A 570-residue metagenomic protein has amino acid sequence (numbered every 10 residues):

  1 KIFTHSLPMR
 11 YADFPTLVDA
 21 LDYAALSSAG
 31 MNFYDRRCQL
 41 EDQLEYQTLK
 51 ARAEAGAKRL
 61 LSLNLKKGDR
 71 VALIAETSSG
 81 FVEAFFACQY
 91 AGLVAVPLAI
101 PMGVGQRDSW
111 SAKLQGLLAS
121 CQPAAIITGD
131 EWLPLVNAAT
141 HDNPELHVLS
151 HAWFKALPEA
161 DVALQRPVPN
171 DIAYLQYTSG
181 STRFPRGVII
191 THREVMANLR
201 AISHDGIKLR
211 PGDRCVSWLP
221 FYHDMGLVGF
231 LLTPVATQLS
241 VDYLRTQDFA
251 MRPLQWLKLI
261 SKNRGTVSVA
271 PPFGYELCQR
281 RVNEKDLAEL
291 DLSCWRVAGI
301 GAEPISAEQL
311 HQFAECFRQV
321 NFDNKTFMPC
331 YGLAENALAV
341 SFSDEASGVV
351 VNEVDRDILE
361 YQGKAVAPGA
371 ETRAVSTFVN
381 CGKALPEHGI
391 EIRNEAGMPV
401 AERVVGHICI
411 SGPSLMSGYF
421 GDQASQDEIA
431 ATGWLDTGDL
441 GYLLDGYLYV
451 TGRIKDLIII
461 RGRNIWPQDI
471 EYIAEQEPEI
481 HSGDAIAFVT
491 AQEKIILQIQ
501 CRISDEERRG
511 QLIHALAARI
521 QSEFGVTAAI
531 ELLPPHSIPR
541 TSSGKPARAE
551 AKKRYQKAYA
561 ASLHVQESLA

Functional and structural regions predicted by a protein language model:
K1-L44, T48-L63, K67, A91 (+2 more regions): N-lobe entry segment of adenylate-forming
A29, P158-Y177, R183-F184, E194 (+2 more regions): Conserved pre-ATP/AMP-binding loop-to-beta segment of ANL
N32-F86, G103-A112, L164-R166, G187-M196: Conserved AMP-binding/adenylate-forming core of the ANL superfamily
M196-R214, D224-T266, R281-D286: Conserved AMP-binding/adenylation subdomain of ANL enzymes
S261, S268, G412, S417-G418 (+1 more regions): AMP-binding/adenylate-forming catalytic core of the ANL superfamily
G265-V269, R281-A374, G389, A396-M398: Gly/Ser/Thr-rich phosphate-binding loop
T377-E391, E395-R403, H407-P467, A487: Conserved ATP-binding/catalytic segment of the ANL
D484-F488, L497, A517-A570: Conserved C-terminal "lid"/linker of ANL adenylate-forming enzymes
